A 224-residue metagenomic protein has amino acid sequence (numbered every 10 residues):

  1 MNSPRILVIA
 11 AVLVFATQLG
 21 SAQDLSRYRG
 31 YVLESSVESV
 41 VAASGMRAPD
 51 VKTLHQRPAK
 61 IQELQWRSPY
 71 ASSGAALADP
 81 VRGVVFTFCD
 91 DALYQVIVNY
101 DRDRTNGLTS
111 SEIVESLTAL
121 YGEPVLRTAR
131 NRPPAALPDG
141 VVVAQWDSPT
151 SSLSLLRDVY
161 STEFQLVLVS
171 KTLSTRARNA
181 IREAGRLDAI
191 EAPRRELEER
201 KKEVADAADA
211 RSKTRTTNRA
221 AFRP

Functional and structural regions predicted by a protein language model:
M1-R5: Positively charged n-region of N-terminal signal peptides that target proteins for export
I6-V8, S26, V81, V141: Short beta-strand-initiation
L7, S68-A71, T128-R130: Short secondary-structure boundary micro-motifs
L7-T17: Bacterial N-terminal signal peptides
V12-V14, A76, A136: Generic marker of residues within folded, mature protein domains
Q18-A22: Sec/Tat signal peptide C-region and signal peptidase I cleavage site
Q23-K60, N99-P224: Non-cytosolic coordination micro-motifs
K60-L108: Mid-chain, structured segments of secreted extracytoplasmic proteins
